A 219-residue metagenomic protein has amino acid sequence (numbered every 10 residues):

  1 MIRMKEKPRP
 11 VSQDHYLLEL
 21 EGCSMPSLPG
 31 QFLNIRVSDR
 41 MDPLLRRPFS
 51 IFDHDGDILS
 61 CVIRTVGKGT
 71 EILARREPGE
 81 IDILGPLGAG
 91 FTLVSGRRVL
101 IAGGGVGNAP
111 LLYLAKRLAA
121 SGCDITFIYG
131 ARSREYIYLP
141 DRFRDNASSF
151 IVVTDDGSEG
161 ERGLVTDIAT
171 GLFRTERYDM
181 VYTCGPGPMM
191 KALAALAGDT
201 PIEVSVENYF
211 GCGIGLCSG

Functional and structural regions predicted by a protein language model:
M1-E77: Ferredoxin-reductase
S12, S24-S27, S38, S50 (+8 more regions): Generic serine detector
K68-E71, R75-F210: FNR/FR-type flavoprotein reductase catalytic core
I83, S218-G219: Hydrophobic transmembrane alpha-helix bundles
C212, C217: Short cysteine clusters
